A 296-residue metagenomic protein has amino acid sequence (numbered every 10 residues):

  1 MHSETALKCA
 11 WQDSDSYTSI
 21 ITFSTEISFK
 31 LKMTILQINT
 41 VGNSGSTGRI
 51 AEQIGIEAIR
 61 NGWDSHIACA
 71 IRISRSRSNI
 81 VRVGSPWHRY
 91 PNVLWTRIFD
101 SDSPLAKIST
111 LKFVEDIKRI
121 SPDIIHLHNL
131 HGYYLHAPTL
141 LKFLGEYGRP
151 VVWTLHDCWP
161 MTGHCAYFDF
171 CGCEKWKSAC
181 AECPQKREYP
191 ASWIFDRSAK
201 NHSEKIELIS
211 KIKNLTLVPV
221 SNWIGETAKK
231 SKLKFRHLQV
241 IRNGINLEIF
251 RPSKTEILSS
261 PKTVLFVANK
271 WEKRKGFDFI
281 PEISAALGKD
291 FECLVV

Functional and structural regions predicted by a protein language model:
F29-V81, G145-P150, E282-G288: N-terminal subdomain of nucleotide-sugar transferases
I38-N39, V220, I241, F266-N269 (+1 more regions): Short hydrophobic "strand-cap" motifs at the C-terminus of beta-strands
G45, L247, W271-G276: A short, basic/aromatic alpha-helical/loop segment that forms part of the nucleotidyl-sugar donor-binding site
R60-I124: A conserved catalytic-core segment of Leloir-type glycosyltransferases
E115-L135, R149-H156: Short N-terminal targeting/anchoring amphipathic segment
E146, W159, E174-L217, K230-S231: Membrane-proximal helix-turn-helix segments that form the acceptor-binding/catalytic region of lipid-linked
V218, E256-K275, P281-S284: Conserved donor-binding/catalytic core segment of Leloir-type glycosyltransferases
W223, G244: Carbohydrate-associated surface elements
